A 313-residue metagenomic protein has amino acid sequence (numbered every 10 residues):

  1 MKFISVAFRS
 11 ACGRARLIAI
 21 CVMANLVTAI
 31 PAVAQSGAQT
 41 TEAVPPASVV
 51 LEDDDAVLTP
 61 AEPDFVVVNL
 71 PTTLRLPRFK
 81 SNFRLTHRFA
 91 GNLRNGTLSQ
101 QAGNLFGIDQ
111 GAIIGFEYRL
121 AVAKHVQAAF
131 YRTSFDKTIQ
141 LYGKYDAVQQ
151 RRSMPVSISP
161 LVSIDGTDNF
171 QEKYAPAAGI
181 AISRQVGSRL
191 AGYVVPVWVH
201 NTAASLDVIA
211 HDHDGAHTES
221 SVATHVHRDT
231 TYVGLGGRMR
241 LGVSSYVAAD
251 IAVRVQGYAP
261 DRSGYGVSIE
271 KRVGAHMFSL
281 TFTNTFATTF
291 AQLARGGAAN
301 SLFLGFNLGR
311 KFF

Functional and structural regions predicted by a protein language model:
M1-A56, F313: Cleavable N-terminal export/targeting peptides
Q35-D168, K173-A178, S183-L190, V194 (+5 more regions): Transmembrane beta-barrel domains of Gram-negative outer membranes and organellar outer membranes
T224-V226, G234-L235: Pocket-lining segment of extracytoplasmic ligand-binding domains
R238-G242, Y246-V247: Surface-exposed extracellular loop regions of Gram-negative outer-membrane beta-barrel proteins
I251: Contiguous ligand/interfacial binding patches
